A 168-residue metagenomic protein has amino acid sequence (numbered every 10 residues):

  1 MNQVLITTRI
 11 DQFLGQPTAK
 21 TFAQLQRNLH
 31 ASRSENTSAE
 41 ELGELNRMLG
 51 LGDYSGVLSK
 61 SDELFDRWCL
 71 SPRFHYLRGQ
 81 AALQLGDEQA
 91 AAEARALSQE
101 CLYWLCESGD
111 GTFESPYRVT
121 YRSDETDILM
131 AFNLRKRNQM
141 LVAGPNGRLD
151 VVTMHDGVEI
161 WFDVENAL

Functional and structural regions predicted by a protein language model:
M1-D62, C101-L105, T112-L168: N-terminal alpha-helical interaction modules that lie
S38, P72-R73: Helix-start (N-cap) detector for alpha-helical repeat units in TPR-like alpha-solenoids, especially tetratricopeptide
E41, H75-R78: TPR repeat positional signature
L58, R78-G79, S98: Heptad-repeat amphipathic alpha-helical coiled-coil interaction surface used for oligomerization/assembly
W68-L70, L102-Y103: Short coil turns that delineate tetratricopeptide repeat
L83-C106: TPR/TPR-like (Sel1-like) alpha-helical repeat modules
